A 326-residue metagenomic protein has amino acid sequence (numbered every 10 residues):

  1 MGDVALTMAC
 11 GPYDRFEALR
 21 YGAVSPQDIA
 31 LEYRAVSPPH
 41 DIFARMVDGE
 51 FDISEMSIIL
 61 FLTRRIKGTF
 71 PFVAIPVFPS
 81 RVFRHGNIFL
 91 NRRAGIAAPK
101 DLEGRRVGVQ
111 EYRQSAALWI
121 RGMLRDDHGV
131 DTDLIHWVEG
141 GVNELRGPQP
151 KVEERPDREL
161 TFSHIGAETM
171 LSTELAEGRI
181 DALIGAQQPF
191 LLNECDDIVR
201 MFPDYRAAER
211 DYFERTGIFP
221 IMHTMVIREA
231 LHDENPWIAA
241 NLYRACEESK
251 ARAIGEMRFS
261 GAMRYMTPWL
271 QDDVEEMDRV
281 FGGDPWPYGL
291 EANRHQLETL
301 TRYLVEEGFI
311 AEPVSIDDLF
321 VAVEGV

Functional and structural regions predicted by a protein language model:
M1-T7, I96-R106, F281-G283, E306 (+1 more regions): Immediate post-signal peptide segment of exported/extracytoplasmic ligand-binding proteins
T7, G11-R146: Short, glycine-/small- and polar/acidic-enriched structural segments that line small-molecule recognition paths
Y33-A44, A97, I135-T173, S315-G325: Short helix-initiation/N-cap motifs at beta->coil->alpha
P148-M257: Pocket-lining segment of extracytoplasmic ligand-binding domains
V226, L231-E306: Secondary-structure end/capping motifs
Q296-V326: Short hairpin/turn module used for nucleic-acid contact or packing/dimerization
